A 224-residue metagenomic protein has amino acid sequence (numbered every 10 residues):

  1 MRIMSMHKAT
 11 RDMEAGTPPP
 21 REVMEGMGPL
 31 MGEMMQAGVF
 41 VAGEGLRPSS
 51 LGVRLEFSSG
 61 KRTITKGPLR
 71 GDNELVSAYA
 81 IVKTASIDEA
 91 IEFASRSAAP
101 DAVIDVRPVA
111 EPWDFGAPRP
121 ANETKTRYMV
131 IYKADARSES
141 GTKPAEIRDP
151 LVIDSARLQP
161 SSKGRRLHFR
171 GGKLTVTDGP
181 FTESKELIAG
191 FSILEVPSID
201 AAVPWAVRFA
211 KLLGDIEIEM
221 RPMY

Functional and structural regions predicted by a protein language model:
M1-Y224: Conserved, structured core segments of small domains
